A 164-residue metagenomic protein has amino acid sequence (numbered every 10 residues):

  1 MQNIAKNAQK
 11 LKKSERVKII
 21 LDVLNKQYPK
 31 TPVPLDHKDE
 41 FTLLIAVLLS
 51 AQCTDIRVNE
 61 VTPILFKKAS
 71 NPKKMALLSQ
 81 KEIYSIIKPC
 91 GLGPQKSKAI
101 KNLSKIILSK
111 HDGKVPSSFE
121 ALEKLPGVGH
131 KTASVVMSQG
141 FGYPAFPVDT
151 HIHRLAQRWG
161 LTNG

Functional and structural regions predicted by a protein language model:
Q2-G164: Catalytic cores of DNA base-excision repair glycosylases
